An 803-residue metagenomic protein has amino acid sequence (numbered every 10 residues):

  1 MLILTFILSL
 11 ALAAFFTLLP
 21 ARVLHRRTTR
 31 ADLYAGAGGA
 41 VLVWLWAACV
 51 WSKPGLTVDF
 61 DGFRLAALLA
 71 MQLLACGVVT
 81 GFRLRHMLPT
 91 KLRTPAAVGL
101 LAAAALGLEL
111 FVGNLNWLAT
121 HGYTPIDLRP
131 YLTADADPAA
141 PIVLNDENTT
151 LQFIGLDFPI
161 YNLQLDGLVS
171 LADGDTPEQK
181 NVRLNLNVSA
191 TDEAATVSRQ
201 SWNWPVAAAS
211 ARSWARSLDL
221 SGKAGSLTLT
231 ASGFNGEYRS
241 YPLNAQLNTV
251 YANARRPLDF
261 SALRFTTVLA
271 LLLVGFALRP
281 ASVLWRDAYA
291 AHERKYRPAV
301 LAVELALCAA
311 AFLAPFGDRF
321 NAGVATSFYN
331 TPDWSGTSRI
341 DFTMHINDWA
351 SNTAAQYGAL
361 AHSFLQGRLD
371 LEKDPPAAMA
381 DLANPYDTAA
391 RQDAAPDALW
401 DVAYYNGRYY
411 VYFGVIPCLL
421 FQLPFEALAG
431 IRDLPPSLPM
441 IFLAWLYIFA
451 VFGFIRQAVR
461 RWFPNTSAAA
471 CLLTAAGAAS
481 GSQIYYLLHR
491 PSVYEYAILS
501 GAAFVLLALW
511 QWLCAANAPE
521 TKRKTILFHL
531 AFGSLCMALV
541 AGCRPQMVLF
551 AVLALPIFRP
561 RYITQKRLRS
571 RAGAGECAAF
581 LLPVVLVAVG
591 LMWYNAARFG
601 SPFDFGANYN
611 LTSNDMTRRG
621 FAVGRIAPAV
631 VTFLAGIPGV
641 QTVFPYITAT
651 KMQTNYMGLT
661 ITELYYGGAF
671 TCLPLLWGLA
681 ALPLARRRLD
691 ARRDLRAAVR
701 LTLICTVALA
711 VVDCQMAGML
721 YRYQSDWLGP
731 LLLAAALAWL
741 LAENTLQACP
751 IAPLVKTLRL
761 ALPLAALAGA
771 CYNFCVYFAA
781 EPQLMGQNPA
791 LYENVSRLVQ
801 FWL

Functional and structural regions predicted by a protein language model:
L2-G39, R64-G113, L263-T343, N347-N352 (+3 more regions): Start-transfer (signal-anchor) and selected internal transmembrane alpha helices of multi-pass inner/ER membrane
L12-V23, P556, T654-R696, A735: Hydrophobic, aromatic-rich transmembrane alpha-helices and their immediate juxtamembrane boundary segments
D318, G575-A681, Y772-Q783: Membrane-lumen/periplasm interface segments of specific transmembrane helices in polyprenyl phosphate-linked
N347-A350, A354, Q366-F413, A479 (+4 more regions): Interfacial juxtamembrane loops and adjacent helix segments that form the catalytic/substrate-binding surfaces
L434-P464, L507, Q511: Transmembrane-helix motifs of polytopic, lipid-linked glycan transferases
L499-E520, L535-M537, A551-L553, P730-A734: Specific aromatic-rich, kink-prone transmembrane helix
L506, F528-R544, A551-V552, P583-L591: Membrane-interface alpha helices of multi-pass inner-membrane proteins
F550-V585: Perimembrane helix-loop-helix junctions
